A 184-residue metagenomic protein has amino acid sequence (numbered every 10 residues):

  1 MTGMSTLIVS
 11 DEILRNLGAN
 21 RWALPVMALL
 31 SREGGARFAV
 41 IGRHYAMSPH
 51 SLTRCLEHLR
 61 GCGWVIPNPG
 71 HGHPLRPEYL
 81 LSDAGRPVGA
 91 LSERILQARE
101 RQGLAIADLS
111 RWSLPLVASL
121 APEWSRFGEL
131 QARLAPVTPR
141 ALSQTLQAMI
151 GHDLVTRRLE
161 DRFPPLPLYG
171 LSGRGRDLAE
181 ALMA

Functional and structural regions predicted by a protein language model:
M1-T2, I150, T156, R162 (+1 more regions): C-terminal regulatory/effector modules of DNA-binding transcriptional regulators
T2-N16, R86-I106: Short, Lys/Arg-enriched N-terminal segment that forms or immediately precedes the first helix of a structured domain
I8-S51, G103-A141: N-terminal helix-turn-helix DNA-binding core of bacterial DNA-binding proteins
T53-R60, L146-I150: Short, hydrophobic-biased segments on the C-terminal half of alpha helices that form "recognition helices"
R60-G70, I150-E160: A short, conserved structural fragment
H71-S92, F163-L182: Basic, amphipathic "hinge/linker" alpha-helix immediately C-terminal to the N-terminal HTH DNA-binding motif
H73, I95-L104, L159-F163, M183-A184: Histidine- and aromatic-rich ligand-binding microenvironments
